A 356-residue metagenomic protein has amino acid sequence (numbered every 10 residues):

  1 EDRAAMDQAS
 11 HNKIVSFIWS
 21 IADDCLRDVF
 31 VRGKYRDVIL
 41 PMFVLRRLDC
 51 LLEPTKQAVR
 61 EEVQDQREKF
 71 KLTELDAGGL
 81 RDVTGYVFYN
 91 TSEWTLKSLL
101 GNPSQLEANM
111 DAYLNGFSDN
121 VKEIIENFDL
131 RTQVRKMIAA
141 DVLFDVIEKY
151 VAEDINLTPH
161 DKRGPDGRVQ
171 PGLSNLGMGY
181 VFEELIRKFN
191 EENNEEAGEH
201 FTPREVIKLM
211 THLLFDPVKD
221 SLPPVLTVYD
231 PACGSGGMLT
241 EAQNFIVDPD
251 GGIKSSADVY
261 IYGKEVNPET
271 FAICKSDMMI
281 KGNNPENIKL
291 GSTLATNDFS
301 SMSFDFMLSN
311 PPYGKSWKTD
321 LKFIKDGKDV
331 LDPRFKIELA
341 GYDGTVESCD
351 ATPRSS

Functional and structural regions predicted by a protein language model:
E1-V218, N287-D298: Non-catalytic, mostly N-terminal accessory regions of nucleic-acid modification and defense proteins
A9, K13, F17, F43 (+9 more regions): Generic recognition of stable, solvent-exposed alpha-helical segments in well-folded globular domains
R27, A197-G198, P285, G291 (+3 more regions): Generic secondary-structure boundary/loop-capping signal
L157-P171, C233, D305-F306, N310-Y313 (+1 more regions): Short, mixed-charge, low-aromatic patches
H200-S309, G314-T319, F323-K325, D329: Conserved S-adenosyl-L-methionine
L290, P353-S356: Charge-dense, intrinsically disordered terminal/linker segments
G314-P353: Mobile active-site "lid"/loop adjacent to the S-adenosyl-L-methionine
